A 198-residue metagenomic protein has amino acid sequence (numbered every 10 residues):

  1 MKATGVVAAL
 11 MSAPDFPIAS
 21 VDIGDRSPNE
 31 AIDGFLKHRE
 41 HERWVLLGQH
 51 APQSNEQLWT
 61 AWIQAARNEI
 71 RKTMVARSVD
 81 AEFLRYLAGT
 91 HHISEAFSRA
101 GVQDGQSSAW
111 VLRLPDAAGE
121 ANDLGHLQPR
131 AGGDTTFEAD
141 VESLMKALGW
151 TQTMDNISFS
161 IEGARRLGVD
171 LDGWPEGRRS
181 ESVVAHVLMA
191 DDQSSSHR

Functional and structural regions predicted by a protein language model:
M1-P14: Secreted/extracellular ectodomain signature
V6-A8, L36, F97-G101: A generic local secondary-structure boundary/capping motif
A13-I18, D104-S108: A general secondary-structure signal for short beta-strands and their flanking turns/coil in non-transmembrane regions
P17-S78: N-terminal interaction modules that seed assembly of large macromolecular complexes
A31, A96, D123-L124: Hydrophobic side chains in well-ordered alpha-helices
N55-L114: Ordered, amphipathic secondary-structure segments that act as subunit-interaction surfaces in large macromolecular
V102-R198: Glycine-rich, aromatic-bearing surface loops/beta-hairpins
